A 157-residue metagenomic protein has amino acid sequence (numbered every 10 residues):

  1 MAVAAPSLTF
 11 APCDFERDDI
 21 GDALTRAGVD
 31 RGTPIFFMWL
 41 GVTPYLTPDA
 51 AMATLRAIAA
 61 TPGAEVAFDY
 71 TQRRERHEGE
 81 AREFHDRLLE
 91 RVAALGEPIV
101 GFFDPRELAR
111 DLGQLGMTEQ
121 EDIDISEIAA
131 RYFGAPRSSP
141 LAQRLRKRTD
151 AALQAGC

Functional and structural regions predicted by a protein language model:
M1-C157: Alpha-helical subdomain
